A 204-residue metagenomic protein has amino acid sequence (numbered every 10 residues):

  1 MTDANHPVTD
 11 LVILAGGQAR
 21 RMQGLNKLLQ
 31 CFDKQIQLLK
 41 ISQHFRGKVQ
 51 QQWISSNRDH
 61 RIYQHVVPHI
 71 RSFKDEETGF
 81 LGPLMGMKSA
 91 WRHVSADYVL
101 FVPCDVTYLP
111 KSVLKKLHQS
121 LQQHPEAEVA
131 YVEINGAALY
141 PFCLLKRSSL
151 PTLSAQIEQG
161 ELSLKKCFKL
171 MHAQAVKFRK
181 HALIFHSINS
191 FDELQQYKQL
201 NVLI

Functional and structural regions predicted by a protein language model:
T2-Y140, R147-E161, K166-F185, F191-D192 (+1 more regions): Nucleotide and nucleotide-moiety/phosphate-recognizing core
